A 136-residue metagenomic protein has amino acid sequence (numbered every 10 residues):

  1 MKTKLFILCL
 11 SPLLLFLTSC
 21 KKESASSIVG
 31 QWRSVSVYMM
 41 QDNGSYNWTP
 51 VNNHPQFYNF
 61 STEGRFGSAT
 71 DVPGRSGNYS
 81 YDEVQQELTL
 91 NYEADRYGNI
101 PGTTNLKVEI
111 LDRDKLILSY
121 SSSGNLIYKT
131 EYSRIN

Functional and structural regions predicted by a protein language model:
M1-S19: Sec-dependent bacterial lipoprotein signal peptides
C20-N136: Lipid interaction determinants
